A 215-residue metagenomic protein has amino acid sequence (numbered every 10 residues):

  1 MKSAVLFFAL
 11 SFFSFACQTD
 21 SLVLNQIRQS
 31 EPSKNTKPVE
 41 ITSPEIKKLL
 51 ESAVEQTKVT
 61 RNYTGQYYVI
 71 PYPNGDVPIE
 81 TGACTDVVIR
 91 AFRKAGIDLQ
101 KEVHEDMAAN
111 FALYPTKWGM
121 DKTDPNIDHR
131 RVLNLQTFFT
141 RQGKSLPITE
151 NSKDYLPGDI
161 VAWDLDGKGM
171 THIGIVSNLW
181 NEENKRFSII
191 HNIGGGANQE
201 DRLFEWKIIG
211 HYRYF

Functional and structural regions predicted by a protein language model:
M1-V5: Positively charged n-region of N-terminal signal peptides that target proteins for export
F15-A16: C-terminal motif of bacterial Sec signal peptides marking the signal peptidase cleavage site
T19-G82: Active-site-adjacent structural segments surrounding the nucleophilic cysteine of cysteine proteases and isopeptidases
N35-T42, I70-I79, D121-P125, L146-E150 (+2 more regions): Second-shell loop/turn segments in exported
E45, L50, A108-I189: ...with weaker cross-activation on analogous glycine-rich loops/strands in unrelated enzymes
V54, K58, I89-I97, H104 (+2 more regions): Sec-exported extracytoplasmic/periplasmic mature domains
T64-T85, D98-M120: Acidic helix-start/capping segments at beta-turn-to-alpha-helix junctions
N184-F215: Low-complexity, Gly/Ser/Thr/Pro-rich intrinsically disordered linker/tail segments
